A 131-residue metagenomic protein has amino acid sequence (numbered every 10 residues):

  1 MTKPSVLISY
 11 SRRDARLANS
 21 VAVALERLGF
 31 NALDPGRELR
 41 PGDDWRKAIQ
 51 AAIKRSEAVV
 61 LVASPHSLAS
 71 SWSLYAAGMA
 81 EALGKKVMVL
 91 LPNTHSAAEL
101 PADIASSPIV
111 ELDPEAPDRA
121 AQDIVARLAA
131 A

Functional and structural regions predicted by a protein language model:
M1-L61, E81-K85, N93-H95, D118 (+1 more regions): Conserved N-terminal substructure of TIR/SEFIR domains
P4-V6, A105-P108: Short amphipathic alpha-helical segments
N19-A22, W72-Y75, P101-A102: Short amphipathic alpha-helical segments
K47-A51, A76-A77, D103-S106: Short low-complexity, flexible loop/linker segments enriched in glycine and/or proline with clustered acidic
V62, L90-P92, L112: Generic beta-sheet signal
P65-K85, A98: Conserved TIR/SEFIR loop-to-helix hotspot centered on a Trp-containing motif with a nearby acidic residue
H95-S107: Glycine-rich, charge-decorated loop segments at or immediately adjacent to ligand/cofactor-binding or catalytic sites
I109-E115: Short acidic-hydrophobic, aromatic-tinged amphipathic segments that line or gate anion-handling sites
